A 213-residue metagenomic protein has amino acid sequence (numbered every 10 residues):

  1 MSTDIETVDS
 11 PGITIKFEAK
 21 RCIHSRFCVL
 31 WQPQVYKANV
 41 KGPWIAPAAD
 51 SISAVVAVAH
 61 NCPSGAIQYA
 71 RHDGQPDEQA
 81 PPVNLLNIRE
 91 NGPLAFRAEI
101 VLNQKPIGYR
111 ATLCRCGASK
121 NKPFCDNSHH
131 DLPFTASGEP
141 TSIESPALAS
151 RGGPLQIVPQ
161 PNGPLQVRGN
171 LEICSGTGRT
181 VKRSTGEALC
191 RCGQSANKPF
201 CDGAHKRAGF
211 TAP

Functional and structural regions predicted by a protein language model:
S2-E6, Q34-H60, Q68-N91, A95 (+2 more regions): Non-heme iron-sulfur electron-transfer modules
S2-I23, K37-A57, R71-D77, V101-R115 (+1 more regions): Ferredoxin-like iron-sulfur electron-transfer modules
T14-Q32, A49-G65, L113-P123, V158-Q160 (+1 more regions): Cysteine-centered iron-sulfur cluster-binding motifs in ferredoxin-type domains/subunits of redox enzymes
L30-W31, R71, P123-C125, P133-F134 (+1 more regions): Extracellular/mature segments of secreted proteins
P63-A66, A98-E99, S119-H130, G169 (+1 more regions): Extracellular/lumenal glycan-associated surfaces
E90-I107, T141-R183: Intrinsically disordered, low-complexity linkers and tails
F96, C116-K120, T141, C174 (+2 more regions): Recognition helices and adjacent regulatory flanks at domain boundaries
Y109, G138, T185-E187, P199 (+2 more regions): Boundary-flanking segments of nucleic-acid-binding domains in nuclear regulatory proteins
